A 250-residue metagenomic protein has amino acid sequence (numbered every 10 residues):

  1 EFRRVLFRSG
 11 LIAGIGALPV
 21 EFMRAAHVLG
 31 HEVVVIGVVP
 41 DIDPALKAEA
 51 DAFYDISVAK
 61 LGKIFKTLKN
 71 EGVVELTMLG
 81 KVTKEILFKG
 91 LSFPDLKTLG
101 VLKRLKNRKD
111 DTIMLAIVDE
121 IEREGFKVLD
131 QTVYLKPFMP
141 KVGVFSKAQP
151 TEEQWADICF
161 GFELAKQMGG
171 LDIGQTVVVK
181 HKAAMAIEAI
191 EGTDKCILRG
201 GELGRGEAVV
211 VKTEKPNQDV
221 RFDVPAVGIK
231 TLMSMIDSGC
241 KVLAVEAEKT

Functional and structural regions predicted by a protein language model:
E1-L6: Short, small-residue-biased leader/transition segments that mark boundaries at the very start of proteins
R8-A17, I187, Q218-V224, K249: Short, glycine-rich nucleotide/cofactor-binding loops
R8-G10, E32-V35, D51-A52, V74-L76 (+8 more regions): Structural motif
I12-A50: N-terminal glycine-rich anion-binding loop in soluble enzyme alpha/beta folds
A26, D110-D111, V128-M233: Conserved mixed alpha/beta catalytic, RNA-binding, or beta-rich assembly cores of soluble enzyme, regulatory
V38-V73, G90-G100, K195-T250: Feature captures the catalytic cores and cofactor-binding loops of soluble hydro-lyases/lyases that act on carboxylate
V39-D41, K81-K84, Y134: Short glycine-enriched loops at secondary-structure junctions
S92-S146: Hydrophobic alpha-helical segments and helix pairs
